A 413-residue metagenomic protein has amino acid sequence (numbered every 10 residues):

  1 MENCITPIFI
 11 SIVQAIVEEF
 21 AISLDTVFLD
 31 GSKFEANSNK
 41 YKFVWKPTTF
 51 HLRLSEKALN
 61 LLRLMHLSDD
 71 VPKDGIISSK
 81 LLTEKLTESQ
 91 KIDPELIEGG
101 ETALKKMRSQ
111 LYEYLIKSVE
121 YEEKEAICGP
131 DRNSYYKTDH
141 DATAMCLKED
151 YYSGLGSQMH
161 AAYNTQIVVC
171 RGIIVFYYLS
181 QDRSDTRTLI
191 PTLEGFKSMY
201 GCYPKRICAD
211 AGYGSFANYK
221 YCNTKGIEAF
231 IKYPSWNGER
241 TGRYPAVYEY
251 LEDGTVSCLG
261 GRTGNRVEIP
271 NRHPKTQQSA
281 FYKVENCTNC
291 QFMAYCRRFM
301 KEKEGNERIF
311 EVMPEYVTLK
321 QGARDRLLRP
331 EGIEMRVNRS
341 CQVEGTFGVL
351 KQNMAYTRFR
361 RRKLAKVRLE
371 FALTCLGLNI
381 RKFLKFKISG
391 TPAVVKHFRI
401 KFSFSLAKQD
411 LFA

Functional and structural regions predicted by a protein language model:
M1-A413: Anion-binding and metal-coordination hotspots
